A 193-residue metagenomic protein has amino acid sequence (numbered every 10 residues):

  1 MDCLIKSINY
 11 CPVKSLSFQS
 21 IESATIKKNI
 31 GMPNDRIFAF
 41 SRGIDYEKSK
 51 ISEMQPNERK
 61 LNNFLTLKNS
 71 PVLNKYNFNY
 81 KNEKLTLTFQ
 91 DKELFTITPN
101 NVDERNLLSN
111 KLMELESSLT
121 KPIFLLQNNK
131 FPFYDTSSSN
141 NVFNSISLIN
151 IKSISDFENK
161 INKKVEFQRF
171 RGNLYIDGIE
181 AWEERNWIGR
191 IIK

Functional and structural regions predicted by a protein language model:
M1-I188: Electropositive, beta-rich accessory/interaction domains or terminal extensions that provide binding surfaces
